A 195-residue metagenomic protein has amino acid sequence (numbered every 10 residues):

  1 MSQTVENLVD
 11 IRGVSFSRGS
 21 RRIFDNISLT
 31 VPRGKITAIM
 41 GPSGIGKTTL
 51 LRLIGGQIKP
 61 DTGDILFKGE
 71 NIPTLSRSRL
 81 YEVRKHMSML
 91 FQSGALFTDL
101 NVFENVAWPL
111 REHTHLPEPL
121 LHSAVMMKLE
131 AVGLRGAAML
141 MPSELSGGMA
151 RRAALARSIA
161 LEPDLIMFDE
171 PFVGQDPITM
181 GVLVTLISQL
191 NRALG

Functional and structural regions predicted by a protein language model:
M40-P42: The feature captures the beta-strand-to-loop junction immediately N-terminal to the Walker
G55: Helix-to-loop junction immediately C-terminal to a conserved catalytic motif
E70-N71, E118-A137, T185-S188: Conserved ABC ATPase "signature" region
L140, L161, R192: Conserved signature/switch motifs of ABC ATPase nucleotide-binding domains
M141-L145, M149: Conserved ABC ATPase signature
I166-D169: Catalytic Walker B motif of ABC-type/P-loop ATPase nucleotide-binding domains
